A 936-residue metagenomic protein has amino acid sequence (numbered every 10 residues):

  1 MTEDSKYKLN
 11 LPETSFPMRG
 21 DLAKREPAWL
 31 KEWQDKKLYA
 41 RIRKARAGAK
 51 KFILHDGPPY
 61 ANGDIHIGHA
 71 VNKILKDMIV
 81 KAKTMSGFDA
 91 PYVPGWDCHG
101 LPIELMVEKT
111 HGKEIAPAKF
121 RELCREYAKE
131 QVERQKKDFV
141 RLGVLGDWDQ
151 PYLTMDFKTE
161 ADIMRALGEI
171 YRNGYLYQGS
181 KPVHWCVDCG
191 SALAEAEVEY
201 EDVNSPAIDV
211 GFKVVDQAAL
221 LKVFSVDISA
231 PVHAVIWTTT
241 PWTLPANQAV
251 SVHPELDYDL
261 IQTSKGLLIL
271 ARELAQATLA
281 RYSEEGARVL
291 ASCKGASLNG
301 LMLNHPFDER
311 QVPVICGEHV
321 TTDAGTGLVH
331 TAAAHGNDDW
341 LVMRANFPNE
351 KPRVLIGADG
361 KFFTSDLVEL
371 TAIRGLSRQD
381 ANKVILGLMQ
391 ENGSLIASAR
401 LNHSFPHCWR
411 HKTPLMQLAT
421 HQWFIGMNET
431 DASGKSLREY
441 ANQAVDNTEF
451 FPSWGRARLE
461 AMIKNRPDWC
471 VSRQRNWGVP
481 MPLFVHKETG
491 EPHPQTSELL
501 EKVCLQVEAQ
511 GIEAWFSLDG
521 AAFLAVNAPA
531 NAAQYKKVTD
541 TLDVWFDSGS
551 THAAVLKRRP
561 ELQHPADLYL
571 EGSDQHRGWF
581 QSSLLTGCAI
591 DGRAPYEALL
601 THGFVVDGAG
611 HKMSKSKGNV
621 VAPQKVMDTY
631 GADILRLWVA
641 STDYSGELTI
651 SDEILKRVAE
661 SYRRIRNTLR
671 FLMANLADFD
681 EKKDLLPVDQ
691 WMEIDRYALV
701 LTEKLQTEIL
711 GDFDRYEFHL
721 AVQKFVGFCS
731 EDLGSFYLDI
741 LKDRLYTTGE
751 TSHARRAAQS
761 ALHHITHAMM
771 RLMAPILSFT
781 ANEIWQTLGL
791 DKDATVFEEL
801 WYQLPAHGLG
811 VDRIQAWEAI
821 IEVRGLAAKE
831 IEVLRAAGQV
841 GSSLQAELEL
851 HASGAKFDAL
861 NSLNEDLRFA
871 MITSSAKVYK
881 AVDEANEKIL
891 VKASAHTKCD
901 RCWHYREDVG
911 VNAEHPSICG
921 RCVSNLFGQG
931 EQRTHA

Functional and structural regions predicted by a protein language model:
T2-S15, R19-L22, A28, E32-K36 (+14 more regions): Residue patterns forming the tRNA-binding/recognition surfaces of aminoacyl-tRNA synthetases and related DALR
K44-M106, I163, I236-L244, I315-V342 (+3 more regions): N-terminal catalytic cores of NTP/NDP-binding nucleotidyl/phosphoryl-transfer enzymes
R46, K50-D56, I67-V71, L75 (+19 more regions): Secondary-structure capping and boundary motifs in well-ordered enzyme cores
D97, V183, V187, L193-E201 (+10 more regions): Acidic, turn-prone loop/beta-hairpin segments
C186, C408, H486, A525-A530 (+2 more regions): Short cysteine-rich clusters marking metal-coordination/redox-active sites
G190, Q474, A532, W903-R906 (+1 more regions): Cys/His-coordinated zinc-binding microdomains
D216, V312-P313, E318-H319, N346-G360 (+3 more regions): Alpha-helical recognition segments enriched in aromatics with Gly/Pro capping that present substrate-recognition
I315, D883-I918: C-terminal accessory/binding modules appended to enzymatic or scaffolding proteins
